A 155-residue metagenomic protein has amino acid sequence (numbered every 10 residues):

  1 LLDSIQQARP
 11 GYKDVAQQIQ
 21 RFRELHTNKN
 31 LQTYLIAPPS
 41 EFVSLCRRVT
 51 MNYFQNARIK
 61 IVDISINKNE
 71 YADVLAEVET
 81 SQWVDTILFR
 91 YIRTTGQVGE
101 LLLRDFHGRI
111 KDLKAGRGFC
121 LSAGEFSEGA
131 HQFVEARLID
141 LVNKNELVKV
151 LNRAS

Functional and structural regions predicted by a protein language model:
L1-S155: Mixed-charge (Asp/Glu-Lys/Arg
